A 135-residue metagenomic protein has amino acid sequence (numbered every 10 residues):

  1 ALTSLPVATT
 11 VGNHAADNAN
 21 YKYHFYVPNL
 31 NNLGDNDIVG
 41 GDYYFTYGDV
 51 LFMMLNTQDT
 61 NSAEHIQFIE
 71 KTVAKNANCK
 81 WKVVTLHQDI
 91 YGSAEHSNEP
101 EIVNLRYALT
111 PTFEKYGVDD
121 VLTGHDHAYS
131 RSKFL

Functional and structural regions predicted by a protein language model:
A1-N78, P100-E101, A108, S130-L135: Extended active-site neighborhood of metal-dependent phosphoesterases/phosphodiesterases
P6-N13, N56, V83-H87, F113-S130: Active-site neighborhood of phospho(di)ester-bond hydrolases with catalytic His/Asp-centered motifs
C79-V121: Active-site-proximal segments of metal-dependent phosphoesterases and phosphodiesterases across multiple
